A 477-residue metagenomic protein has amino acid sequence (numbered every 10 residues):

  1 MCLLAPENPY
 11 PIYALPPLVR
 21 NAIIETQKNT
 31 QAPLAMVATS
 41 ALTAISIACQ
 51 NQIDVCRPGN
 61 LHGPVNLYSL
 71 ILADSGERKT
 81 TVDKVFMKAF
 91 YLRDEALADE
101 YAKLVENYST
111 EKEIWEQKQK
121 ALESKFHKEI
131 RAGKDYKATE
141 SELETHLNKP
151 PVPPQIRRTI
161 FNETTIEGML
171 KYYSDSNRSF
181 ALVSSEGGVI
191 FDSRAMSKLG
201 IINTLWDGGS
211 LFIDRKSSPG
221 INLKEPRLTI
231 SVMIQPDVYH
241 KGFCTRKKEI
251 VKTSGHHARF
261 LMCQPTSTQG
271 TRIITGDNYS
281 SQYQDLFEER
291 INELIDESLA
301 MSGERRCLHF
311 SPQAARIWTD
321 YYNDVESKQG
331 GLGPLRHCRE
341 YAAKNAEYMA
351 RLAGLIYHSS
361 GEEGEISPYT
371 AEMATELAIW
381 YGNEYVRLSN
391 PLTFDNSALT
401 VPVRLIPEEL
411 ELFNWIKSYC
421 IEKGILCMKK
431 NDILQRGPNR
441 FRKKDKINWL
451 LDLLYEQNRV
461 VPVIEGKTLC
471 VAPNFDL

Functional and structural regions predicted by a protein language model:
M1-L477: Phosphate-handling catalytic cores of nucleic-acid transaction enzymes
